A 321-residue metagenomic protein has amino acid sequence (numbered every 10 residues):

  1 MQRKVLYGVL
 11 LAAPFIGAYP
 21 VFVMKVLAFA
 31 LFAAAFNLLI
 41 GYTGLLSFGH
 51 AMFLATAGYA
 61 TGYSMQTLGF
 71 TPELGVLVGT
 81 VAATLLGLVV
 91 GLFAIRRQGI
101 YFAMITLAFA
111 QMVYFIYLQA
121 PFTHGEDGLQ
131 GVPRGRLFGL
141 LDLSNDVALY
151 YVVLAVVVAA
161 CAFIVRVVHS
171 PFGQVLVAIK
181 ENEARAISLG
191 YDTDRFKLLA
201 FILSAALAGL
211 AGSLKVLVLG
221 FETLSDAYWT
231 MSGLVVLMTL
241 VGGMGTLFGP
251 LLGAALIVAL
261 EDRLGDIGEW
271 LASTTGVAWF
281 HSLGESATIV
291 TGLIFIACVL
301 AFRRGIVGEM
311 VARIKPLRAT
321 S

Functional and structural regions predicted by a protein language model:
M1-S321: Transmembrane alpha-helices and adjacent helix-loop boundaries
